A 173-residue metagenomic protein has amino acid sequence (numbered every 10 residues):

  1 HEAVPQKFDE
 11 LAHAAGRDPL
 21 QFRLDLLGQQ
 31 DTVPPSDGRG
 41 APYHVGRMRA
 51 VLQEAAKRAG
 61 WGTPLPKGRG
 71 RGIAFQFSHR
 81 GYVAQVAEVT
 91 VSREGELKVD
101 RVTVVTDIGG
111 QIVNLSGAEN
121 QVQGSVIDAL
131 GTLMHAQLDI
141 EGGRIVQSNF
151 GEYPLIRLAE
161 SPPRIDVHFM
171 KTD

Functional and structural regions predicted by a protein language model:
E2-R80, T90-D173: C-terminal catalytic domains of large/alpha subunits in multi-subunit enzymes
Q85-V89: Short beta-strand scaffold segments in enzyme catalytic cores
